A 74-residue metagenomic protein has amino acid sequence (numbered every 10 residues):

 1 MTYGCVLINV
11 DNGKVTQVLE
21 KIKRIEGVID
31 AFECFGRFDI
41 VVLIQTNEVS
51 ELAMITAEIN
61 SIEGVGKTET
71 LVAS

Functional and structural regions predicted by a protein language model:
M1-S74: A compositional/biophysical signature of low hydrophobicity enriched in polar/charged and small residues
